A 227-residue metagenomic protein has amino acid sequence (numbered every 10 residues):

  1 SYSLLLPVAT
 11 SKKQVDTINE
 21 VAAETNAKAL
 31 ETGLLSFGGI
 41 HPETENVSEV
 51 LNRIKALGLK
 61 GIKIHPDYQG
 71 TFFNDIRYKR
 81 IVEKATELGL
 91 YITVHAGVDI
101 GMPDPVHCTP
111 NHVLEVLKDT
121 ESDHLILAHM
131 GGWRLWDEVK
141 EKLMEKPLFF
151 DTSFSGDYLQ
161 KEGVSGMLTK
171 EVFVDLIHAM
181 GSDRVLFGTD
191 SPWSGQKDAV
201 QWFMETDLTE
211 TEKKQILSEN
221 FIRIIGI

Functional and structural regions predicted by a protein language model:
S1-Y2, N52, D175, A179-R184 (+1 more regions): Mid-to-C-terminal alpha-helical segments outside catalytic/metal-binding sites
Y2, T10-I100, D104-H107: Active-site gating/metal-coordination segments in enzymes
L5, L35-G39, I64, L125-H129 (+1 more regions): Short catalytic-loop micro-motif centered on adjacent basic/acidic residues
T17-T32, L117, D123, L143-F154 (+1 more regions): Short, electropositive alpha-helical surface patch
N19, V47-S48, W133-D137, Q196-K197: Short, well-ordered alpha-helical microsegments
A22, I54, I62, A85 (+6 more regions): Conserved, mostly hydrophobic/aromatic
K60-G61, N74-L186: Catalytic pocket-lining loop regions of alpha/beta-barrel enzymes, especially the amidohydrolase/enolase/GH5 lineages
P66-G70, S153, K214-E219: A generic structural motif
